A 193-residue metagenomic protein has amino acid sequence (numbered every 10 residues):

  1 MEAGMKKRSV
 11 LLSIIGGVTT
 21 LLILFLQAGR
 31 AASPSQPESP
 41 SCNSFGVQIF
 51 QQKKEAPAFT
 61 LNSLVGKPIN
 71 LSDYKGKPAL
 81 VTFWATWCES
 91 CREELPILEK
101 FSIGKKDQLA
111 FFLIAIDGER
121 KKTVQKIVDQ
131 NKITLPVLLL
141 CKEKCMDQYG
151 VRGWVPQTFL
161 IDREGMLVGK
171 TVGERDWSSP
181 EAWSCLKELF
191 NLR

Functional and structural regions predicted by a protein language model:
G4-G16: N-terminal Sec-pathway targeting helices
S13-F25: Hydrophobic membrane-insertion alpha-helices, especially the h-region of bacterial N-terminal signal peptides
F25-A58: N-proximal helix/coil linker or "cap" segments that precede and/or mark the start of modular domains
N70-R92: Short active-site neighborhood of thiol/selenol oxidoreductases, capturing the structured segment around
K75-K77, D107, I133-T134: Active-site acidic short loop of glycosyltransferases
L80-V81, F111, T158: Hydrophobic beta-strand anchors of alpha/beta hydrolase catalytic cores
R92-N131, C141-Q148: Structural microenvironment flanking redox-active thiols in thiol-disulfide oxidoreductases
D129-T134, L140-E188: Thiol/disulfide oxidoreductase modules built on the thioredoxin-like
